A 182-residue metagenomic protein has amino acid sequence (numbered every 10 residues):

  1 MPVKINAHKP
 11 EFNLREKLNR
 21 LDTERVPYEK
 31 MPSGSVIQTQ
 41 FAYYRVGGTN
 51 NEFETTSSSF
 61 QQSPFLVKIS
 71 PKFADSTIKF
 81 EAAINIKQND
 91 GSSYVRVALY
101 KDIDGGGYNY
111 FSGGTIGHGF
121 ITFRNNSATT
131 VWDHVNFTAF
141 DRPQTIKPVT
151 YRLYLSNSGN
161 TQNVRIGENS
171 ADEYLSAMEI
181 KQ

Functional and structural regions predicted by a protein language model:
P2-N50: Glycine-rich, low-complexity segments
A42-Y44, N50-T55, S59, K68-P148 (+1 more regions): Terminal beta-strand-rich extracellular "head" domains that mediate receptor/glycan or other ligand binding
Q61-S63: Short, solvent-exposed loop/turn segments enriched in Ser/Thr/Gly
